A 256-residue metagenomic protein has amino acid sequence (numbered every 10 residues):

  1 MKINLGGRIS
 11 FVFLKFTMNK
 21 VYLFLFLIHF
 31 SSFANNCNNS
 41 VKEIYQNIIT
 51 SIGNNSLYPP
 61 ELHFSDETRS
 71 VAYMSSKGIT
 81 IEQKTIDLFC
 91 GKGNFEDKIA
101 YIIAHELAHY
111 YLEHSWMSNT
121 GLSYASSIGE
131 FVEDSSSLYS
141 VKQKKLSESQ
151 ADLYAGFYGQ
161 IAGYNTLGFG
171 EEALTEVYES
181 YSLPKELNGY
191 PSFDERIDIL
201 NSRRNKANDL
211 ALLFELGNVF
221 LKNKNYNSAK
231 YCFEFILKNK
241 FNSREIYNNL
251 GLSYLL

Functional and structural regions predicted by a protein language model:
V21-F30: Sec-dependent N-terminal signal peptides
A34-L256: A Zn2+-metalloprotease active-site environment signal
